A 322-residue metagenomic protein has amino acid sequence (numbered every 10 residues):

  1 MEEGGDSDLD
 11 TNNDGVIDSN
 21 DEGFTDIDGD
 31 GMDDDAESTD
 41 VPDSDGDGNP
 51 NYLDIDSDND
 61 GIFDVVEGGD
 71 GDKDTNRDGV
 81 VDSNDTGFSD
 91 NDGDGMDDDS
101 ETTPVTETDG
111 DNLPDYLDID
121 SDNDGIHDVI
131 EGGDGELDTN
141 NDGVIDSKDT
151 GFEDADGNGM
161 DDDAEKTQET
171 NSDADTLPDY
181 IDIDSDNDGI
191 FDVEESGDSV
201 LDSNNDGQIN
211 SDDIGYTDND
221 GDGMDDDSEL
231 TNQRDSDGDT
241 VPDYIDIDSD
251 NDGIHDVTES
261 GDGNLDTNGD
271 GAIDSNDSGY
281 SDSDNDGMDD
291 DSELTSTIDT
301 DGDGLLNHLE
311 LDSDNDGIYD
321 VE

Functional and structural regions predicted by a protein language model:
M1-E322: Extracellular calcium-associated, cysteine-rich motifs in secreted modular proteins
